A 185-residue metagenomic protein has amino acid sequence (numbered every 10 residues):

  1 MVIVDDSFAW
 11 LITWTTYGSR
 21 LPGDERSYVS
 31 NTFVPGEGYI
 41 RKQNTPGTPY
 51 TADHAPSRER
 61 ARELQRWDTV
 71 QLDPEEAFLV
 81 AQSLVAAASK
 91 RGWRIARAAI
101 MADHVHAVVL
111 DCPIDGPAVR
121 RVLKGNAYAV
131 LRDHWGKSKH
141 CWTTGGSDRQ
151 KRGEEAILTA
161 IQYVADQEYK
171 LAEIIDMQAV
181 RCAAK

Functional and structural regions predicted by a protein language model:
M1-K185: Short catalytic/metal-binding and nucleic-acid-binding patches
